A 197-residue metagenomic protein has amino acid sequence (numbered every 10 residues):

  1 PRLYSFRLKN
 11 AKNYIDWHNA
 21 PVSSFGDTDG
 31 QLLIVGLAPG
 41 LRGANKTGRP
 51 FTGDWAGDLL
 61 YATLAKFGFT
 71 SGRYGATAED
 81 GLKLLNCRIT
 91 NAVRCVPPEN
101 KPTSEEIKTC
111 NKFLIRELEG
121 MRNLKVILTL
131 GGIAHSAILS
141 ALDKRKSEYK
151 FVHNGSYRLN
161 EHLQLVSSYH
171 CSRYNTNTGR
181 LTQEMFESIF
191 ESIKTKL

Functional and structural regions predicted by a protein language model:
P1-L197: A polyanion-binding, active-site-adjacent surface
